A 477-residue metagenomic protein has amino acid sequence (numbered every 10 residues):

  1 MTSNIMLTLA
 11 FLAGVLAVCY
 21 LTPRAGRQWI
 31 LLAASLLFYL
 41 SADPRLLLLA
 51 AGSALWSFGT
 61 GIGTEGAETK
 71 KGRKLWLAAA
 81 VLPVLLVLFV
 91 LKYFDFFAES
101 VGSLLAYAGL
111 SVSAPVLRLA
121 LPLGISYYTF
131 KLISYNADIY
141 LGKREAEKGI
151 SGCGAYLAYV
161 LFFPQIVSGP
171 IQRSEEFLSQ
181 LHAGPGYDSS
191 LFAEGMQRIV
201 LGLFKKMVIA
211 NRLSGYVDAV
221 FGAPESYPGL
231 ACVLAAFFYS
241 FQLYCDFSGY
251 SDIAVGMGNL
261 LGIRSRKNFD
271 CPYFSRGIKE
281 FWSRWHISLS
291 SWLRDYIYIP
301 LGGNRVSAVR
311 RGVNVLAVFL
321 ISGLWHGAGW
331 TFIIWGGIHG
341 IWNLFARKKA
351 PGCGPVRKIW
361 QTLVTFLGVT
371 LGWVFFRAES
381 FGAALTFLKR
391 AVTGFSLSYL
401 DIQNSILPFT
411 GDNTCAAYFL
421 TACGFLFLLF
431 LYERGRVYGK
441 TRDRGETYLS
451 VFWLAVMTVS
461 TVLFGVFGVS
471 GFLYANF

Functional and structural regions predicted by a protein language model:
M1-F427, V437-N476: Membrane-embedded transmembrane alpha-helical bundles that form the catalytic cores of multi-pass lipid-modifying
L429-Y432: Hydrophobic transmembrane helix bundles of membrane-integrated enzymes that assemble and modify cell-envelope
